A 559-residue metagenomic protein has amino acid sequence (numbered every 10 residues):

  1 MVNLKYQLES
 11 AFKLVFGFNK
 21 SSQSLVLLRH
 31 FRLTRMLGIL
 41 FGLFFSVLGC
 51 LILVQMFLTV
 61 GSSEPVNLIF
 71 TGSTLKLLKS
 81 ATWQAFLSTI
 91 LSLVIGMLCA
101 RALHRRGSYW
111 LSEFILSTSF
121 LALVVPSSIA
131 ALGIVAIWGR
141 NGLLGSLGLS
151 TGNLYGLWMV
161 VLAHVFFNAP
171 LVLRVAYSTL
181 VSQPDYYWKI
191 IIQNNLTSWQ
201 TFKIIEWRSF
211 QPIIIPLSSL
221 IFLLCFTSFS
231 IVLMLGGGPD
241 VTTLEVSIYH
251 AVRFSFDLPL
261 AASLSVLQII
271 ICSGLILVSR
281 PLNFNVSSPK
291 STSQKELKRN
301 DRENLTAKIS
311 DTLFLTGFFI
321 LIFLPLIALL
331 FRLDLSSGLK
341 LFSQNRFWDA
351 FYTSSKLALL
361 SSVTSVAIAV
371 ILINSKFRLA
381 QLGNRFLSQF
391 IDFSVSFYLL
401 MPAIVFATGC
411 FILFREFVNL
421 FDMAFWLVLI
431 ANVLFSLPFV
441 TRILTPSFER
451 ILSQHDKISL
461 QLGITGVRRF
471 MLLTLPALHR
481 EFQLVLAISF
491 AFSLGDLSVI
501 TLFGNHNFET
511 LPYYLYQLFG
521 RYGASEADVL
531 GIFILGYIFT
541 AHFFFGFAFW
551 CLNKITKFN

Functional and structural regions predicted by a protein language model:
M1-L40, G107-S112, W199-Q200, S279-T316 (+3 more regions): Transmembrane alpha-helical segments of polytopic membrane transport and secretion proteins
S22-L25, E64-F70, G338-F342: A short amphipathic helical element positioned immediately N-terminal to and/or at the very start of a transmembrane
H30-S62, G72-V181, S209-M234, S263-S279 (+7 more regions): Membrane-water interface segments at the C-terminal ends of transmembrane alpha-helices in multi-pass inner-membrane
M56-V66, I137-L147, G236-E245, V286-Q294 (+2 more regions): Peri-membrane helix termini and adjoining interfacial loops of integral membrane proteins
G107-L111, V181-Y186, L196-W199, P239-V241 (+6 more regions): Juxtamembrane helix-boundary/capping and inter-helix hinge elements in multi-pass membrane proteins
L116, D185-Q193, I204, S247-R253 (+8 more regions): Short amphipathic alpha-helical coupling elements at transmembrane boundaries
V181-F210, L379, K457-L478, G520: Short helix-to-coil transition segments within interhelical loops that connect adjacent transmembrane helices
S230-F256, L497-A524, F558-N559: Glycine-rich helix-loop "coupling/hinge" segments at transmembrane-helix boundaries in multipass transporters
